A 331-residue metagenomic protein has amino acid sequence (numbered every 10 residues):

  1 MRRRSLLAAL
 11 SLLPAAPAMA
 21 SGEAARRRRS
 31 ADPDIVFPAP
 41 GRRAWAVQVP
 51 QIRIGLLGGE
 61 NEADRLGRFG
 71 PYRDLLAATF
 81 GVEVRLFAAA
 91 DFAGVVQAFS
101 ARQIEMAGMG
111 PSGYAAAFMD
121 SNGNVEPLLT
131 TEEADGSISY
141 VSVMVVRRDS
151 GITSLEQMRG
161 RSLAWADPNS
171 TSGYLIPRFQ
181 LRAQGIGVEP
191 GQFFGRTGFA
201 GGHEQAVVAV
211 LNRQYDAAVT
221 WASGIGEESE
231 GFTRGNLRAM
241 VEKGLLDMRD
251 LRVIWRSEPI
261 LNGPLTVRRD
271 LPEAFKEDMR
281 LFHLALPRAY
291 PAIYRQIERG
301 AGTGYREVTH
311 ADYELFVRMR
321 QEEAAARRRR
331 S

Functional and structural regions predicted by a protein language model:
S5-A24: N-terminal export signals
A24, Q97-Q157, P168: Acidic, polar ligand-binding/catalytic clefts
A25-L56, E60-P71, V267-S331: An extracytoplasmic/periplasmic, membrane-proximal ligand-sensing/linker region
P38-A115: Extracytoplasmic small-molecule ligand-binding "clamshell" domains of the periplasmic binding protein/Venus flytrap
R53, L57, P127-V143, A200 (+3 more regions): Periplasmic-binding protein-like
I54-T79, S112, S137-V207, N212 (+2 more regions): Bilobed "Venus flytrap"/periplasmic-binding protein-like clamshell domains and structurally analogous long
G58, A90-F92, R102-S121, T131 (+3 more regions): Beta->alpha turn/N-cap motifs
S162-A164, P168-P272: Pocket-lining segment of extracytoplasmic ligand-binding domains
